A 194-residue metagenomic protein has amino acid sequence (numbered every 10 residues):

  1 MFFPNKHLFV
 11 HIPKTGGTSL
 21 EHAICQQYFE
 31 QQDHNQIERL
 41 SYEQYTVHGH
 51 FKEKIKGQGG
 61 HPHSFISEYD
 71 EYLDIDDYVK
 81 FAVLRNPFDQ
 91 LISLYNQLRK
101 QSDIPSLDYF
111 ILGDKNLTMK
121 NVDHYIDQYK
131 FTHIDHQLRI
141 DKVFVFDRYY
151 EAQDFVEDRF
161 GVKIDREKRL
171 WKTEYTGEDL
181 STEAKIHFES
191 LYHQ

Functional and structural regions predicted by a protein language model:
M1-Q194: Membrane-interface amphipathic segments in extracytoplasmic regions
